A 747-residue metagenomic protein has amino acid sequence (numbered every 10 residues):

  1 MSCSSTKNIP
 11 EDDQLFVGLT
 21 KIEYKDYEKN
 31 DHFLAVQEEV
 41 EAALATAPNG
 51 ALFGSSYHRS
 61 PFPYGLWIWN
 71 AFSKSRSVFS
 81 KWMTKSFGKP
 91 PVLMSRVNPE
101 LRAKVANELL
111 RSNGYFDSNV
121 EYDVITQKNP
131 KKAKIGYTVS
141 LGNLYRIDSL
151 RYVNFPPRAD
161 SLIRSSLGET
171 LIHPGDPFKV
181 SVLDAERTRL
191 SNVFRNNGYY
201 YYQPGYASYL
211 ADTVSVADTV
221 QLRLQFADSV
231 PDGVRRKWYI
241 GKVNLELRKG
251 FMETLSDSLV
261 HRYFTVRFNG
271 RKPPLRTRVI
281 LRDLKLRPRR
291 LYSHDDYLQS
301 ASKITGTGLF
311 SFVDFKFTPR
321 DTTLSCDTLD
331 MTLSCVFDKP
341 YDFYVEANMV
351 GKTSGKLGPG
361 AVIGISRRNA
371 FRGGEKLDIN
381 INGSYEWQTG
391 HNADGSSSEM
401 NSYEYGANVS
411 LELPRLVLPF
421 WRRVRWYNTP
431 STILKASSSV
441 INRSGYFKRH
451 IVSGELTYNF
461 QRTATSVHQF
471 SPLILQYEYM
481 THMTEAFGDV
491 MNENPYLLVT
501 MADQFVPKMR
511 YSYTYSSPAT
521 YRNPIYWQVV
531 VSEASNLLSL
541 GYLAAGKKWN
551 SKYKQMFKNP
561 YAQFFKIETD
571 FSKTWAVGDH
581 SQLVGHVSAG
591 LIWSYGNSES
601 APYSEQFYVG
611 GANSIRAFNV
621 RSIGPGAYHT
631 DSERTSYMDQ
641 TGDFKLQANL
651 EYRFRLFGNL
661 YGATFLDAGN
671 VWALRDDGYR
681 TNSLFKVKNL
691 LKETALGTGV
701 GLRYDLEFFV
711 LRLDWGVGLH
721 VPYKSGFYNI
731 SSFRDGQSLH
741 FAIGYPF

Functional and structural regions predicted by a protein language model:
S4-G306, F315-T318, C326-T328: Interaction-mediating elements
Y115-V120, Y200-P204, L357-A361, Y405 (+2 more regions): Amphipathic hydrophobic-ligand
L162, P273, S293-Q528, R616-A617 (+4 more regions): Gram-negative/organellar outer-membrane beta-barrel architecture
R262, V266, G270, V350-S354 (+3 more regions): C-terminal outer-membrane beta-barrel translocator/porin domains of Gram-negative envelope proteins and their
M349-K352, R367-N369, P414, G678-L706: Strand-loop-strand
L540-Y542, T635-Y637, D677-A695, S725-S732 (+1 more regions): Outer-membrane beta-barrel domain signature, especially the mid-to-C-terminal portions of large Gram-negative OMP
L646-F654, G662-T664, A668, A695-L706 (+1 more regions): Conserved C-terminal beta-signal and adjacent last beta-strands/turns of outer-membrane beta-barrel proteins
